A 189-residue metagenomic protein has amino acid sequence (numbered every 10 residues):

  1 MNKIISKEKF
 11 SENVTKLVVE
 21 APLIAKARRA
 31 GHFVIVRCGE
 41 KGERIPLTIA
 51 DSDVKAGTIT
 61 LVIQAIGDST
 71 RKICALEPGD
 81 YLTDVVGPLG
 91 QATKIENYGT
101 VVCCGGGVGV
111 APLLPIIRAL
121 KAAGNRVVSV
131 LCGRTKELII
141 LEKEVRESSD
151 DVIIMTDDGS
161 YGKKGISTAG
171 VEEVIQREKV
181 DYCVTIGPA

Functional and structural regions predicted by a protein language model:
M1-D80: Ferredoxin-reductase
D68-A189: FNR/FR-type flavoprotein reductase catalytic core
